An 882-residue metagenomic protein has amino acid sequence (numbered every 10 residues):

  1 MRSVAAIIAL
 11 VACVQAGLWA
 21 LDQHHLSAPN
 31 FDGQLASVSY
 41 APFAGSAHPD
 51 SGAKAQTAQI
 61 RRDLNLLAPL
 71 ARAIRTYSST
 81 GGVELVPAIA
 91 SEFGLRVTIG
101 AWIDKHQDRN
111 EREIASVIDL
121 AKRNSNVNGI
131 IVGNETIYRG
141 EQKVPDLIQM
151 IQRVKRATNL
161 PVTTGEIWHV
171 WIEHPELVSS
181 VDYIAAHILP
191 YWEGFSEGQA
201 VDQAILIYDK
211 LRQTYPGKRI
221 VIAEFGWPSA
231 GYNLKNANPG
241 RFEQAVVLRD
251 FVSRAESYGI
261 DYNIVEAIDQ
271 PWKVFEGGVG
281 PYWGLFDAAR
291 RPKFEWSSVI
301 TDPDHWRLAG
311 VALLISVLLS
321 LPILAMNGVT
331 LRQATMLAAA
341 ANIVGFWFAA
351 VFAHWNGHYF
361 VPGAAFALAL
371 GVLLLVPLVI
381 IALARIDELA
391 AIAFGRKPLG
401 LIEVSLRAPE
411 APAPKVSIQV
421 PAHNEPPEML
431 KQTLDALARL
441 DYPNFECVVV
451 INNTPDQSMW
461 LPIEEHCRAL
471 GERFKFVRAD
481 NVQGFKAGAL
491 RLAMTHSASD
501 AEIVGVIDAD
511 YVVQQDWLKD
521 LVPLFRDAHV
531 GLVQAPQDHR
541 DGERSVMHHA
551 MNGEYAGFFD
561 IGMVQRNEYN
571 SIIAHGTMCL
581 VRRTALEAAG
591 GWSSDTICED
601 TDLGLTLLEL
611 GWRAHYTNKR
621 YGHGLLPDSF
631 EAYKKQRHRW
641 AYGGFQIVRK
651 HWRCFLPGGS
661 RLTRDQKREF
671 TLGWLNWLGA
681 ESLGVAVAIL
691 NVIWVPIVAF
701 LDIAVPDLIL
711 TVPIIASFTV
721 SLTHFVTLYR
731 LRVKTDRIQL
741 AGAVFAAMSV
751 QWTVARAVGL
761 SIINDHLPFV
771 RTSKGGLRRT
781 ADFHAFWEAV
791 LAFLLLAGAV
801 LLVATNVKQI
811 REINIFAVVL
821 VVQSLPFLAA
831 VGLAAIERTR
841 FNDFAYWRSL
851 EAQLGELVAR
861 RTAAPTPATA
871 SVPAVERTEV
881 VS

Functional and structural regions predicted by a protein language model:
P29, S37, F43-G45, P49-G52 (+3 more regions): Aromatic-rich peripheral "rim/lid" segments of glycoside hydrolase catalytic domains that contact and position glycan
I99, N128, E166-A204, W227-P228: Aromatic- and acid-rich polysaccharide-binding/catalytic face of secreted or lumenal carbohydrate-active enzymes
R332-I380, N676-P768, F783-E856: Membrane-embedded multi-pass helical conduit in multi-pass membrane proteins, especially envelope-biosynthetic
Q333-A340, V351-Q432: N-proximal low-complexity "stem/linker" segments adjacent to membrane-targeting elements
P414-Q419, E446, I451, E587 (+1 more regions): Cell-envelope/extracellular polymer assembly enzymes that use nucleotide-activated donors
L434-N444: Short, acidic, metal-binding catalytic loop of nucleotide-sugar glycosyltransferases
P443, I451-I463, D480-Q483: A conserved acidic beta->alpha catalytic loop
E465-E502, Q515-I597, T606-E609, F630-T671 (+2 more regions): Long helical/loop segments within the catalytic core of UDP-sugar-dependent glycosyltransferases, especially the large
